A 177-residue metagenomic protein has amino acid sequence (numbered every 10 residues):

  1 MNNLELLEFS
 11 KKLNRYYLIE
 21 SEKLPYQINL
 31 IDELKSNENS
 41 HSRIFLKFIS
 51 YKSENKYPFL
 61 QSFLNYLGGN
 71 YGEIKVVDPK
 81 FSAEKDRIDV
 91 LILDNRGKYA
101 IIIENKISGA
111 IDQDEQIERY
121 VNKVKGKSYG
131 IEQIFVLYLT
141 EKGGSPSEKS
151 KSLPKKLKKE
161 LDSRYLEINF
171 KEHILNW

Functional and structural regions predicted by a protein language model:
M1-W177: Charged, terminal alpha-helix-loop-beta segments that serve as non-catalytic nucleic-acid engagement and/or assembly
